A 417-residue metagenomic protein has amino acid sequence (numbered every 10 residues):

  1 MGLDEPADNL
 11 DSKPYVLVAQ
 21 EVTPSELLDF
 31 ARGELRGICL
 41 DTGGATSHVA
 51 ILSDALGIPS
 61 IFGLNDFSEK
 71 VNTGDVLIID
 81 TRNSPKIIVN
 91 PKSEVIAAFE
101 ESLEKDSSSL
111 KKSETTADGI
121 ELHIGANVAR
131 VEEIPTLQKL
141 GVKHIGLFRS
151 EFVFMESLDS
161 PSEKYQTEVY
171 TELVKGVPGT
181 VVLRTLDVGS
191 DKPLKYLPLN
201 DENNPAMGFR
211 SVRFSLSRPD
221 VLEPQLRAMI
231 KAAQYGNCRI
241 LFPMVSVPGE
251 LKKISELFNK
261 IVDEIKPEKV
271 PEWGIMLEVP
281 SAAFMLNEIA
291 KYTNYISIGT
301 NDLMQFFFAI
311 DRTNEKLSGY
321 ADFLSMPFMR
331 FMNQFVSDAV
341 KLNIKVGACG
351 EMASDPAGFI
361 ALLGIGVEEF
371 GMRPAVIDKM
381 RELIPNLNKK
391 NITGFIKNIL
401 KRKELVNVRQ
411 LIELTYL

Functional and structural regions predicted by a protein language model:
M1-P6: Low-complexity, highly charged intrinsically disordered N-terminal segments that act as targeting/localization
N9-P14, V18-V142: Acidic, glycine-rich flexible loop/linker segments
D106-L417: Conserved alpha/beta-domain cores
